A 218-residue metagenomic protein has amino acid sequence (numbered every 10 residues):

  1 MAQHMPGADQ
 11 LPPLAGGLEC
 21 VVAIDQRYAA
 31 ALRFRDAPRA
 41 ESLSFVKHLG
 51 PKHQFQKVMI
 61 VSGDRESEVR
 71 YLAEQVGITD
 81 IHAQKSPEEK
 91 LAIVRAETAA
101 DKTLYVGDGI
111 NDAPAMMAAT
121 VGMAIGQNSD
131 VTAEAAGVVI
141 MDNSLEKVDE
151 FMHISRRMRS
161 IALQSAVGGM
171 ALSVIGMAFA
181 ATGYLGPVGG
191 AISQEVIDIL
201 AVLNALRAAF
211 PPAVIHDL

Functional and structural regions predicted by a protein language model:
M1-A113, M117-T120, H153-R156, V214-L218: Cytosolic catalytic headpiece
K52-F55, V76, D80, N111-V121 (+1 more regions): Membrane-embedded alpha-helical bundles of multi-pass transporters
